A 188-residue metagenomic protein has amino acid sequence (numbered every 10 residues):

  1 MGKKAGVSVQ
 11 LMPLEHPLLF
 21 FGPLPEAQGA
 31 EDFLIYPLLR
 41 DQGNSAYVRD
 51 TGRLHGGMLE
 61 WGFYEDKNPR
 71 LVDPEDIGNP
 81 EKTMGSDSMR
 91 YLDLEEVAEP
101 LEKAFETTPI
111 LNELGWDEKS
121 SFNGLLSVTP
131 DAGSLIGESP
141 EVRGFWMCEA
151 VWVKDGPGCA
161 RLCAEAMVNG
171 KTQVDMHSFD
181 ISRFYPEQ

Functional and structural regions predicted by a protein language model:
M1-Y91, E102-L114: Flavin-dependent oxidoreductases
G43, S88-Q188: C-terminal catalytic lobe of FAD-dependent flavoproteins
